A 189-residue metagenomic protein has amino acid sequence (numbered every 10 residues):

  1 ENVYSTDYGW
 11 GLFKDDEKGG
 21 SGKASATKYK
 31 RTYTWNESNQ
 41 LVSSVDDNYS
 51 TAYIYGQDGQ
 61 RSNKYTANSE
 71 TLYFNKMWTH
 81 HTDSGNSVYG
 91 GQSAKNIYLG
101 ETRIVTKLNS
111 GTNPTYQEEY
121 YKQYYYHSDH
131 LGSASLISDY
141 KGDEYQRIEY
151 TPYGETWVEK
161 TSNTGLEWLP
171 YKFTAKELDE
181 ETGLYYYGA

Functional and structural regions predicted by a protein language model:
E1-Y4, Y8-K23, Y29, W35-S43 (+6 more regions): A short glycine-rich beta-turn/N-cap micro-motif
Y8-L12, G111-G188: A motif-centric feature for acidic-aromatic and gly/ser/thr-rich catalytic loops and repeats
E17, R103-E118: Short glycine/proline-rich turn/loop motifs
A26-K28, D46-N48, A67-S69, G91 (+1 more regions): Glycine-centered tight beta-turn/hairpin loop motif at sheet-sheet or coil-to-beta transitions
G59, N68-S69, S84-N86, G142 (+2 more regions): Detector for glycine-centered tight turns/loop "hinges" at secondary-structure junctions
Y89-Q92, G100: C-terminal, low-complexity/hydrophilic appendages and adjacent surface loops of extracellular/periplasmic anionic
S93-I97, Y124: Short, surface-exposed beta-strand/loop micro-motifs that present aromatic residues
